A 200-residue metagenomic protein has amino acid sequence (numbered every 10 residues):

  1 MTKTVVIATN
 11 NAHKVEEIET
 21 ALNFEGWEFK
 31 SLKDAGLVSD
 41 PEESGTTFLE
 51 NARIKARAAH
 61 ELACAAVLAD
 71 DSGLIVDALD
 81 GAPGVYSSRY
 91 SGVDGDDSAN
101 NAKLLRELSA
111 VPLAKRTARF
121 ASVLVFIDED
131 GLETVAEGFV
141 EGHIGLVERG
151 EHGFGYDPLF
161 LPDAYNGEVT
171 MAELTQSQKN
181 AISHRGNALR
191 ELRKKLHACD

Functional and structural regions predicted by a protein language model:
T2-V6, A12-D200: Anionic-ligand binding patches
